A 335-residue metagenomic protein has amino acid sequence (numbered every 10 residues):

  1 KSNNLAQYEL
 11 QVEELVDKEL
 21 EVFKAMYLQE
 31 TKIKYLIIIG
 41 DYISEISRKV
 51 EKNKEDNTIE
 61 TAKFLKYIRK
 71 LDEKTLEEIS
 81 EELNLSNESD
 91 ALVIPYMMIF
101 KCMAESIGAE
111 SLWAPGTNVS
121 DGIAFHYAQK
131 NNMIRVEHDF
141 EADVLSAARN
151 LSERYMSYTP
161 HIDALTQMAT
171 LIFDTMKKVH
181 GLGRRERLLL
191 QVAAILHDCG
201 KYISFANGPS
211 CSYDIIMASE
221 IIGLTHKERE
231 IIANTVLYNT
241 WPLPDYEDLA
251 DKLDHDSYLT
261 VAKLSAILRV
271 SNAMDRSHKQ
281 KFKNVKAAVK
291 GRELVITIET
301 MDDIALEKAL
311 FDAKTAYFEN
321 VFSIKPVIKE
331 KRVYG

Functional and structural regions predicted by a protein language model:
K1-R269, D275, K290-R292, I296: Helical "lid/coupling" subdomains associated with nucleotide-phosphate turnover
I43, V119-S120, M301-D303, V333: Short, glycine-/Ser/Thr-/acidic-enriched flexible segments
E110, F322-G335: A short amphipathic beta-strand at an alpha->beta junction
V270-S271, K314: Amphipathic alpha-helical domain-onset/packing element
S277-P326: Low-complexity, glycine/alanine/valine/leucine- and proline-rich hydrophobic stretches
